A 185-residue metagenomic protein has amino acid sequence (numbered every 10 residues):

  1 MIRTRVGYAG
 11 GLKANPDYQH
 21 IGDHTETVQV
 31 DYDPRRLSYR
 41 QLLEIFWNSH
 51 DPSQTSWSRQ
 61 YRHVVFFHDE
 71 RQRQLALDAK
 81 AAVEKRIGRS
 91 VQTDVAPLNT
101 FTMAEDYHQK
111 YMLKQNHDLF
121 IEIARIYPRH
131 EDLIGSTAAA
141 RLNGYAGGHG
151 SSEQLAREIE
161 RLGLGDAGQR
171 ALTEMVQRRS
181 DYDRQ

Functional and structural regions predicted by a protein language model:
M1-Q185: Flexible coil/turn and secondary-structure edge motifs
